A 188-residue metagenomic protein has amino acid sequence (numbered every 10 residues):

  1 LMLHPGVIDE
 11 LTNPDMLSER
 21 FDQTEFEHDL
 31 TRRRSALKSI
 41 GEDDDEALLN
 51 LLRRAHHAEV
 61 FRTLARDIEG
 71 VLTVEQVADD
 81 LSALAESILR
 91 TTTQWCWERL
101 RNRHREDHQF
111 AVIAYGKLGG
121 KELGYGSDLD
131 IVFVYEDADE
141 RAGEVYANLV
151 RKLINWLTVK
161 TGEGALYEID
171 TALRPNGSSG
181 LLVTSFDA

Functional and structural regions predicted by a protein language model:
M2-A188: Non-catalytic regulatory/linker segments of enzymes
